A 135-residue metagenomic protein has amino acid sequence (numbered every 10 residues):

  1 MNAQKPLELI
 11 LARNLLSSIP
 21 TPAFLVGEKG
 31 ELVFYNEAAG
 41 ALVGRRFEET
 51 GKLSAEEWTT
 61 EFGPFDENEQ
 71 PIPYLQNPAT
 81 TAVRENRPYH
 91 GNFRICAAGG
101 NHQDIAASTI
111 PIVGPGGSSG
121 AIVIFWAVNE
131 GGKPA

Functional and structural regions predicted by a protein language model:
N2, P111-A135: Sensory coupling linkers of modular signal transduction proteins
N2-E31: Sensory modules in modular signal-transduction proteins
L11, T50-A97: Terminal output helix/cap of sensory domains in signal transduction proteins
L25, P64, I95, P111-I112: Hydrophobic beta-strand positions
K29, N68, G99, P115-G116: Residue-level recognition of short loop/turn positions
K29, V33, E37-A41, F47: PAS/LOV sensory domain surfaces, especially short acidic/polar patches at coil-to-helix junctions
Y74, H102-D104, G120: Beta-strand residues that line the small-molecule/cofactor-binding core of sensory signal-transduction domains
H90-R94, D104-A107, I122: PAS/PAC sensory module
